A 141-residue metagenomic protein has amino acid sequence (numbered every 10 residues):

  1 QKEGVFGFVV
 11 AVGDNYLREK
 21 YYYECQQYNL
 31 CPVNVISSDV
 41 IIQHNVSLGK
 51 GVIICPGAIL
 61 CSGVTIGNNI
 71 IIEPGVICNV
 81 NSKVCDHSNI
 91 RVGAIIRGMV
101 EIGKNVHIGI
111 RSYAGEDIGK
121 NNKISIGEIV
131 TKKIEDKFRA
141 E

Functional and structural regions predicted by a protein language model:
Q1-I41: Phosphate-bearing ligand-interacting subdomains that bind or position ATP/ADP/UDP/GDP/NAD(P) or nucleotide-linked
N34-E141: Structural signal for interior beta-strand "rungs" in well-ordered beta-sheet cores of soluble enzyme domains
